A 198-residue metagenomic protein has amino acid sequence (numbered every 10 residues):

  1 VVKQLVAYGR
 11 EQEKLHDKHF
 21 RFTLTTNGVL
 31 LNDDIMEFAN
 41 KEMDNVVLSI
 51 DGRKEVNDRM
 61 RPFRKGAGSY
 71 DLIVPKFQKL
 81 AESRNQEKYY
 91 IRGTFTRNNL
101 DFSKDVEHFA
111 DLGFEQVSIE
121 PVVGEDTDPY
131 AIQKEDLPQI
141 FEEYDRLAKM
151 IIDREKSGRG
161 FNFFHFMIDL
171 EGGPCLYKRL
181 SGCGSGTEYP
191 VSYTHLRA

Functional and structural regions predicted by a protein language model:
V1-R59, F63-P75, G93-K104: Canonical radical SAM enzyme core domain
E55, R59-D71, Q78, E82-Y193: Radical SAM enzyme [4Fe-4S]-AdoMet core and its adjacent flexible, acidic and glycine-rich loops/tails across
T194-A198: Conserved small/polar residues in nucleotide/adenosyl-binding loops
